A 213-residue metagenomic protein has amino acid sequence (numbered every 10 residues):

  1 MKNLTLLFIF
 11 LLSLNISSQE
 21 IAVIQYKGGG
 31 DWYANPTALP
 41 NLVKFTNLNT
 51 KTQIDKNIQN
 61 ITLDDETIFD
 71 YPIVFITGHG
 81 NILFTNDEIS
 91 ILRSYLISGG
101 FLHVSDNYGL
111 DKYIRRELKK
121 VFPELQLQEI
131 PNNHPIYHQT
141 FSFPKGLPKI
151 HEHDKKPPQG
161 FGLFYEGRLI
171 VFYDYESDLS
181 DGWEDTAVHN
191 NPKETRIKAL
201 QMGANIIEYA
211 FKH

Functional and structural regions predicted by a protein language model:
L4-I16: Sec-dependent N-terminal signal peptides
S17-I73, H79-G80, I170, D178-L179 (+1 more regions): Aromatic-Pro/Gly-enriched surface loop or interdomain linker that acts as a lid/target-recognition segment
I21, I73-K112: Short alpha-beta junction capping motif
Y26-G30, H79-L83, F101, Y108-K112 (+2 more regions): Solvent-exposed loop/turn segments at secondary-structure junctions within structured extracellular/periplasmic domains
A38, L42, E88-I91, L110-L118 (+1 more regions): Stable alpha-helical elements in mature extracytoplasmic
Q53-N60, V104-N107, L125-N133: Surface-exposed patches in mature extracellular/periplasmic domains of secreted proteins
L63-D64, K155-V171: Short, surface-exposed beta-strand/loop micro-motifs that present aromatic residues
R116-L147: Acidic, glycine-rich loop-and-strand cores that form catalytic or ligand-binding grooves in diverse globular domains
